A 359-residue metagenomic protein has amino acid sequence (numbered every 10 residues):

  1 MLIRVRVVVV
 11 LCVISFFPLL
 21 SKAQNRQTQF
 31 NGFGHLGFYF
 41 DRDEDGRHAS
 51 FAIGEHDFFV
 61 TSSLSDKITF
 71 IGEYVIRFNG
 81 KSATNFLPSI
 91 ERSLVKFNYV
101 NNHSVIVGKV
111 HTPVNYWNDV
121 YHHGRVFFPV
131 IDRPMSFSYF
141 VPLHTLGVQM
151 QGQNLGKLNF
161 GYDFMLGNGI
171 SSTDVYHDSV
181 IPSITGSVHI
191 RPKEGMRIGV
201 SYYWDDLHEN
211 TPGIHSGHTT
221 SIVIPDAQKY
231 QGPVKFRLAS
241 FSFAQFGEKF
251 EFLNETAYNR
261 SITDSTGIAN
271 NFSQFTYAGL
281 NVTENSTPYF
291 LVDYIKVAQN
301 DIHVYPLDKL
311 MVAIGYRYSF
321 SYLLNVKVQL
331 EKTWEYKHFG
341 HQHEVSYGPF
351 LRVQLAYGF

Functional and structural regions predicted by a protein language model:
M1-R26: Bacterial Sec-dependent N-terminal signal peptides
L2-V9, I106, N115, V175-D178: Intrinsically disordered, low-complexity Ser/Thr/Pro-rich tracts
R26-F40, R47-G169, V180-P182, H189-I198 (+3 more regions): Outer membrane beta-barrel
R42-G46, S82-A83, L94-N98, I106 (+3 more regions): Outer-membrane beta-barrel pore domains
Y139, H177, G267: Glycine- and other small-residue-rich loops at beta-strand/loop junctions that grip anionic moieties
L166-I170, W204-H208: Glycine-rich beta-alpha junction loops
S171-G186, E209-T211: Surface loops at the rim/top face of extracytoplasmic beta-rich domains
